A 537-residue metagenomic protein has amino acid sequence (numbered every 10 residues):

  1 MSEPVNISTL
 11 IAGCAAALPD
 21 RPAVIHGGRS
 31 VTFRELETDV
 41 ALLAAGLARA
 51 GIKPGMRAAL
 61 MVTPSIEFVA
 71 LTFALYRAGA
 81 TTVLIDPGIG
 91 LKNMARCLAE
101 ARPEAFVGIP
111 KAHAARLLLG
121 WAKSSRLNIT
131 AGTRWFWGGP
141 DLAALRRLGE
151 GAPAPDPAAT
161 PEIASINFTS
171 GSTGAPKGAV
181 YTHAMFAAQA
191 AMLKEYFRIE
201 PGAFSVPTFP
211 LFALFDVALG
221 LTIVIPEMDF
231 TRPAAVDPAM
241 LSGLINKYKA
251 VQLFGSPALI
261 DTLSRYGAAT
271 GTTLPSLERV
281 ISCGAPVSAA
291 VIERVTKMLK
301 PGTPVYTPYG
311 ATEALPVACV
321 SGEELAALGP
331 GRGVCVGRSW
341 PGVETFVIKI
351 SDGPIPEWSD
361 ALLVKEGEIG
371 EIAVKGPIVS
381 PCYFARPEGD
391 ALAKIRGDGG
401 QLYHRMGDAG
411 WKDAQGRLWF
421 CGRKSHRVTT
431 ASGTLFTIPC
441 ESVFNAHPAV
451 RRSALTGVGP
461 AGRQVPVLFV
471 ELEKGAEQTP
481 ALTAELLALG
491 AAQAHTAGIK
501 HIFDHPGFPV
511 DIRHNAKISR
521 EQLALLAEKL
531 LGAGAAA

Functional and structural regions predicted by a protein language model:
E3, A12, P22-F73, G90-A95 (+2 more regions): Conserved AMP-binding/adenylate-forming core of the ANL superfamily
P4, P19-D20, R146-G171, A175 (+1 more regions): Conserved pre-ATP/AMP-binding loop-to-beta segment of ANL
V5, A50, M61, L362-A431 (+2 more regions): Conserved ATP-binding/catalytic segment of the ANL
T32-R34, A164-A191, T222: Conserved AMP-binding A3 loop
R49-A50, R77-L145, N246, L468 (+1 more regions): Structural core segment of the AMP-binding/adenylate-forming
T81, A187-F204, F209-Q252, Y266: Conserved AMP-binding/adenylation subdomain of ANL enzymes
A131, D141-A144, L221, Q252-F254 (+2 more regions): Gly/Ser/Thr-rich phosphate-binding loop
A454-G459, V467-L468, A488-A537: Conserved C-terminal "lid"/linker of ANL adenylate-forming enzymes
